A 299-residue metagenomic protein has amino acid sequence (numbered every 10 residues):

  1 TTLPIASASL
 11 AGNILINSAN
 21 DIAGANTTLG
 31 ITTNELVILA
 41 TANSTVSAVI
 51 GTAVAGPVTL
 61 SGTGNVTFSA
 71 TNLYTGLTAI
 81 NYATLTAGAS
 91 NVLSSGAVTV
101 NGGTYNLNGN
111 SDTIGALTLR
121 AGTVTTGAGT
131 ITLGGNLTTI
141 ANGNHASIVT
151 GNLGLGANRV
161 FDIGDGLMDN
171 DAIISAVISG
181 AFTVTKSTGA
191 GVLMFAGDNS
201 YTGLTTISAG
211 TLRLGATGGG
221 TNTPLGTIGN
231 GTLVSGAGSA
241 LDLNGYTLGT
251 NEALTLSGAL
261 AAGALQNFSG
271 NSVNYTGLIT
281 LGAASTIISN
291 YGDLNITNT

Functional and structural regions predicted by a protein language model:
T1-N65, S69-A70, S95, T99-V192 (+2 more regions): Extracellular, surface-exposed repeat architectures
G64, I80-L85, G189-V192, I207-L212: Glycine- and acidic-residue-biased ligand/ion/polar-headgroup-sensing regions
L85, V92-S94, G220-N222: Short loop/beta submotifs within extracellular cysteine-rich repeat domains
D162-D165, R213-G219: Short regulatory "switch" loops immediately downstream of catalytic or recognition motifs within protein catalytic
